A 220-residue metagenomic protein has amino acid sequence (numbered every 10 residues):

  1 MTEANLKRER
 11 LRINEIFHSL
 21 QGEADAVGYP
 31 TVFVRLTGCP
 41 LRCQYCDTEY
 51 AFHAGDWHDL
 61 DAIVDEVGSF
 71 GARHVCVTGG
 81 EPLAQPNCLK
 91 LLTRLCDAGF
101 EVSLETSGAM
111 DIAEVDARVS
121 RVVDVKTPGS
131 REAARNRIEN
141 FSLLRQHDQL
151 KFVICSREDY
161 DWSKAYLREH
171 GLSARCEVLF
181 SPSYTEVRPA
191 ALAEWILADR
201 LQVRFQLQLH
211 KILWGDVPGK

Functional and structural regions predicted by a protein language model:
M1-A54, F70, K211, G215-K220: N-terminal [4Fe-4S]-dependent radical SAM core
K7, L11, P30-T31, L41-S120: Conserved Radical SAM active-site core
I16, L36, G80, S107 (+1 more regions): Fold-independent oxyanion-binding glycine-rich loops and adjacent beta-strand/coil segments at enzyme active sites
Q21, V64-G68, R168: Generic structural signal for well-ordered alpha-helical scaffold segments
D25, C46, G55-H58, V75 (+4 more regions): Short linear functional motifs in flexible/disordered or boundary regions
T31-F33, H74-C76, Q149-K151, L179: Short aromatic/hydrophobic contact patches that present stacked aromatics for nucleic-acid/ligand binding
R35-T37, V64, R135-N136, A165: Short hydrophobic/aromatic-rich motifs at helix boundaries and adjacent loops
A84-K220: Conserved AdoMet/S-adenosylmethionine-binding subsite of the radical SAM
